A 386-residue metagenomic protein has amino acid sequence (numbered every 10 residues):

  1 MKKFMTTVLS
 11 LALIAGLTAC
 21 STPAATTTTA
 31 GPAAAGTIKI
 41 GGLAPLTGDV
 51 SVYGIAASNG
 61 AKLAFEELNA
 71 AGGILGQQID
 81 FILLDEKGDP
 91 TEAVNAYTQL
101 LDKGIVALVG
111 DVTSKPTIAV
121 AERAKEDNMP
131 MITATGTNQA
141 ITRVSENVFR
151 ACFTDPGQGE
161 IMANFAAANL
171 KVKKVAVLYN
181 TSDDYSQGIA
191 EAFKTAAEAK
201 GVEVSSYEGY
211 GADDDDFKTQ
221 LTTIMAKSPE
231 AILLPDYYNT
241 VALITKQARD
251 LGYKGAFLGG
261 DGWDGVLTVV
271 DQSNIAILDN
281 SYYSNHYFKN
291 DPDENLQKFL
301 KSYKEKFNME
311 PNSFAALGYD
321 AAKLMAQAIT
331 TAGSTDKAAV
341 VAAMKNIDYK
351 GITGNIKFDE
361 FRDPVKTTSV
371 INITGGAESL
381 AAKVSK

Functional and structural regions predicted by a protein language model:
M1-K39, A70, D102, V384-K386: Short, low-complexity disordered leader/linker segments with a strong preference for bacterial N-terminal type II
A24-T29, V52-A57, A71-T142, Y210-D214 (+1 more regions): Beta-alpha junction/loop-to-helix N-cap segments that form part of ligand/metal-binding clefts
A34, I38-K62, L84-P90, V112-K115 (+4 more regions): Extracytoplasmic "Venus flytrap"
A93, A151-K174, Q187-I189, D216-K218 (+4 more regions): Hydrophobic alpha-helical segments within soluble ligand-binding/sensing domains
V148-G209, A231, M325: An alpha-beta-alpha
I189-S284: Extracellular/periplasmic bilobed ligand-binding domains
T245-Y319, T374, E378-S385: Extracellular/periplasmic periplasmic-binding protein-like sensory domains
E305-A315, A326-A377: Segments of small-molecule ligand-sensing domains
